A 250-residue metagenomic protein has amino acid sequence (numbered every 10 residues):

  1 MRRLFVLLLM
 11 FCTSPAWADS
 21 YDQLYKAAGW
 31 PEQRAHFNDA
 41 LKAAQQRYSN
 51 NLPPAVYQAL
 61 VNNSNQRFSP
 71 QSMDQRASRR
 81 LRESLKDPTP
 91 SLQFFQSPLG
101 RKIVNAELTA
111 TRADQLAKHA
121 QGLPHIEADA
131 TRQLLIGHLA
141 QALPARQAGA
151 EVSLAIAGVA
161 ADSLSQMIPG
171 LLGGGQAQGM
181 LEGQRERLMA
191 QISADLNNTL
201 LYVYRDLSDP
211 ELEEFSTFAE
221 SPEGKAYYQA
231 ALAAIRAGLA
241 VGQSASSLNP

Functional and structural regions predicted by a protein language model:
M1-L4: Positively charged n-region of N-terminal signal peptides that target proteins for export
C12-P15: N-terminal signal peptide c-region/cleavage motif recognized by signal peptidases
A18-Q115, S246: N-terminal Sec/ER secretory leader and immediately downstream segment of secreted/extracellular precursors
A28-P31, A35, R67-S72, A130-Q133 (+4 more regions): Soluble non-cytosolic domains of exported or imported proteins
H36-F37, P88-Q93, I103-A106, A150-S153 (+3 more regions): Surface-exposed patches in mature extracellular/periplasmic domains of secreted proteins
T111-R205: Extended amphipathic alpha-helical interaction segments
E186-A190, A194-P250: A cross-kingdom marker for long, charged
